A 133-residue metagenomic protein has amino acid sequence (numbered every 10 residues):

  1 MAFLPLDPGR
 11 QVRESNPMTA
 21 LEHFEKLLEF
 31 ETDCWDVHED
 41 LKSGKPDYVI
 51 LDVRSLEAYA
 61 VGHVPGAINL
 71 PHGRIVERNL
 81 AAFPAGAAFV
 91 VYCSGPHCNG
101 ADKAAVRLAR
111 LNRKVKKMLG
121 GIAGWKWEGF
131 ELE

Functional and structural regions predicted by a protein language model:
M1-V61: Flexible, polar/low-complexity N-terminal or interdomain linker segments that lie immediately upstream of folded
P17, C34, V53, A67 (+3 more regions): Small-side-chain structural scaffolding
G44-I50, P65-G66, A88, K114: Short active-site oxyanion
Y59-P65, W125: Short loop/helix-cap segments at secondary-structure boundaries that form the rim of catalytic
L70-P71: Short acidic-hydrophobic, aromatic-tinged amphipathic segments that line or gate anion-handling sites
R74-N79: Alpha-helical scaffolding within the catalytic cores of extracellular/periplasmic polymer-degrading hydrolases
L80-K126: Catalytic cysteine-centered active loop of the rhodanese-like fold, especially the PTP/DSP P-loop
G129-E133: Active-site neighborhoods of enzymes that stabilize oxyanions during catalysis
